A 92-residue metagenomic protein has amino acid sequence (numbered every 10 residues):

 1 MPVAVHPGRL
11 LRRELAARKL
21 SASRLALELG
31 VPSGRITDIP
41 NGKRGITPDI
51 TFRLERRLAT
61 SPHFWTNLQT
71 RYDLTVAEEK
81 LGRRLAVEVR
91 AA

Functional and structural regions predicted by a protein language model:
M1-L20, N67: A short, Lys/Arg-rich alpha-helix, primarily the initiator
A16, L27, R56: Short polybasic/polar patches that bind polyanions
L20-R24, T47: Short, charged amphipathic recognition helices of the HTH superfamily and cognate SANT/SANTA-like modules
S23, G34, H63: Key DNA-contact positions within bacterial/archaeal DNA-binding proteins
G30-I46, R53-E55: Recognition helix of helix-turn-helix/homeodomain-like DNA-binding domains that insert into the DNA major groove
D49-Q69: DNA major-groove recognition helix of helix-turn-helix/homeodomain DNA-binding modules
T66-A92: Short, charged recognition helix plus adjacent turn of helix-turn-helix-like nucleic-acid-binding domains
